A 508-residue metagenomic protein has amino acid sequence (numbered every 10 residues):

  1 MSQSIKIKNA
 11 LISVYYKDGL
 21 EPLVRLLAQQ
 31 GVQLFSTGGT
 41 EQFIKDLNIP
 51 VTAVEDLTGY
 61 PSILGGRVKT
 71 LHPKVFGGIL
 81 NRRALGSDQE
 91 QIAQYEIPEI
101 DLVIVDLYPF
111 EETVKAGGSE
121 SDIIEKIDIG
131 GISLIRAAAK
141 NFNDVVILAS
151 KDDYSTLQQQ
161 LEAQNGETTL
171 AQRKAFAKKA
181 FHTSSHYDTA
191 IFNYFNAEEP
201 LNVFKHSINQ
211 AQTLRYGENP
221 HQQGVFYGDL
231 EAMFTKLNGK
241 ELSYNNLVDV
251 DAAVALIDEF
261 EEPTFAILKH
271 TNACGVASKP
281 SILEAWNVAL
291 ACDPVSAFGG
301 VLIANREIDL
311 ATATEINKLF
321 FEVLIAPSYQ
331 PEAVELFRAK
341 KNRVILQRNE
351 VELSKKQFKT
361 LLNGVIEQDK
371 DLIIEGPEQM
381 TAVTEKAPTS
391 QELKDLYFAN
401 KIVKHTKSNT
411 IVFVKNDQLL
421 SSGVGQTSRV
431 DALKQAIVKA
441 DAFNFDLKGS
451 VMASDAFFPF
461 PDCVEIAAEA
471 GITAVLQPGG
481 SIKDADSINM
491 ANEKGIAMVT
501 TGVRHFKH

Functional and structural regions predicted by a protein language model:
M1-L57: N-terminal glycine-/serine-/threonine-rich phosphate-binding loop
G39-P109: Glycine-rich nucleotide/cofactor/substrate-binding loop typically near the N-terminus or early in the first domain
R83-I132, R136-A138, T381, A387-S390: Active-site/ligand-binding-proximal alpha/beta "capping" segment
D152-Q160, Q164-E335, A339-K370, E392-K401 (+1 more regions): Active-site loops and adjacent core secondary-structure elements that bind or stabilize anionic groups
C274-P294, Q418-V464: Glycine- and Gly-Pro-enriched alpha-helical subdomains that act as flexible, kink-prone "lid/hinge" or packing modules
L302-I303, D309-K318, F443-D484: Cysteine/selenocysteine-centered motifs that mediate thiol-based redox chemistry or coordinate metal-sulfur cofactors
F321-R343, E465-H508: C-terminal binding/interaction regions
